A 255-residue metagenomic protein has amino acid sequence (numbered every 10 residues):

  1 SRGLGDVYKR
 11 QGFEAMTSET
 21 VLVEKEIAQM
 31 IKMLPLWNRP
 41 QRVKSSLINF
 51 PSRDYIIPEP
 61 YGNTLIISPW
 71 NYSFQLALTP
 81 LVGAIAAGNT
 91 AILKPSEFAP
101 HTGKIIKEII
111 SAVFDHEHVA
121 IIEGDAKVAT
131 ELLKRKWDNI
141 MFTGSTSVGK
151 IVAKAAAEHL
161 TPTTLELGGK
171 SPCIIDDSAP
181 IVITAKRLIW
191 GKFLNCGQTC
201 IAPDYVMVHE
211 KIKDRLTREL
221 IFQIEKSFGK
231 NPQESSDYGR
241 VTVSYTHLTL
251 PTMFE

Functional and structural regions predicted by a protein language model:
S1-Y55, K226, T242: N-terminal Rossmann-like NAD(P)+-binding subdomain of aldehyde/semialdehyde dehydrogenases
G3-L4, Y8, H247-E255: Single conserved hydrophobic/aromatic residue that forms the stacking wall/gate of nucleotide- or nucleobase-binding
E19, E26, N63-I66, M253: Residue-level recognition of specific faces of alpha-helices
L22, I56-E59, C200, Q233: A generic fold-level signal
E24-I27, I31-Q41, L65-N71, L81 (+2 more regions): Generic hydrophobic/packing signal
L47-I183: Rossmann-like NAD(P) dinucleotide-binding subdomain of oxidoreductase/dehydrogenase enzymes
F114, S147-L248: ALDH superfamily catalytic-core signature
